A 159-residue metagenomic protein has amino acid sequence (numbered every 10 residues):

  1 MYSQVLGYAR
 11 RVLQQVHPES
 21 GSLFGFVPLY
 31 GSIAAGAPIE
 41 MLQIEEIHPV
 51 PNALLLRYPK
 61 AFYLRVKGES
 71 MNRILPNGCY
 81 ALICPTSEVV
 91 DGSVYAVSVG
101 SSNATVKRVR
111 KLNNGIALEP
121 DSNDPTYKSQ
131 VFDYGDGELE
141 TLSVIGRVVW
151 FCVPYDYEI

Functional and structural regions predicted by a protein language model:
M1-N77, E138-L142, W150-I159: Short, positionally conserved secondary-structure boundary motifs
L54-I159: Acidic/glycine-rich C-terminal interaction modules and beta/coil loop segments that lie outside canonical DNA-binding
